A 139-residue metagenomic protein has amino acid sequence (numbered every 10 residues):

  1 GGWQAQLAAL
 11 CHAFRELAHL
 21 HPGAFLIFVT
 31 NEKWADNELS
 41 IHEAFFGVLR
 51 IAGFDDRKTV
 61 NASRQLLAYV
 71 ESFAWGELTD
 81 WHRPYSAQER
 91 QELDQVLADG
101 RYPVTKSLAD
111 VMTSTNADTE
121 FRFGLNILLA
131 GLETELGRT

Functional and structural regions predicted by a protein language model:
G1-L39, D56-T59, S63-L66: Hydrophobic alpha-helical connector segments
L17, V48, Y69, G131 (+1 more regions): Short alpha-helical functional segments enriched in proximate histidine and acidic residues
P22, L26, A74-W81, L136: Short amphipathic alpha-helical interaction/hinge segments
A24, D55, S72, Y102-P103: A general structural signal for well-ordered secondary-structure junctions
H42-T79, A87-Q91: A contiguous pocket-lining binding segment that forms or flanks enzyme active sites
I51-F54, T79-T139: C-terminal peripheral helix-coil segments that are non-catalytic and often amphipathic
